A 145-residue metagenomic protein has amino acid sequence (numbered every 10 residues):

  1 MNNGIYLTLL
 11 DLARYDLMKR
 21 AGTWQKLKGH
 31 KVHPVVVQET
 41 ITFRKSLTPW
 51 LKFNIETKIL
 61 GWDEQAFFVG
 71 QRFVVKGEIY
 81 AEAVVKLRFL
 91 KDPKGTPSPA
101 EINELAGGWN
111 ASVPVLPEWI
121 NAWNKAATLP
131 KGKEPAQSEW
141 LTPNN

Functional and structural regions predicted by a protein language model:
M1, H33-V37, F89-P97: Short, exposed beta-strand "edge-strand" segments with a Pro/Gly-rich flavor and a Y/T-containing core
M1-A21: N-terminal "first-domain core" detector
Y15-N54, I59-G61, E82-R88: Hydrophobic beta-strand-centered segment that forms part of the acyl-chain substrate-binding groove
L47-N54, I59-N145: HotDog/MaoC-like acyl-thioester-processing domains
